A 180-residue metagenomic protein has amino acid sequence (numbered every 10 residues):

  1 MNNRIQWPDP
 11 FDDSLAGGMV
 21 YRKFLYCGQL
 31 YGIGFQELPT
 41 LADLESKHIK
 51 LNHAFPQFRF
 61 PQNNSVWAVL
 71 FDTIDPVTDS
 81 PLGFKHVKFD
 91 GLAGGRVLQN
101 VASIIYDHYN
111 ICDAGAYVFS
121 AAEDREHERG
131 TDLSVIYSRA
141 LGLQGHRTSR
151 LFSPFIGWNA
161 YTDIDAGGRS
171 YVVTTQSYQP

Functional and structural regions predicted by a protein language model:
M1-P180: Non-catalytic substrate-recognition and accessory regions of acyl/acetyltransferase enzymes
